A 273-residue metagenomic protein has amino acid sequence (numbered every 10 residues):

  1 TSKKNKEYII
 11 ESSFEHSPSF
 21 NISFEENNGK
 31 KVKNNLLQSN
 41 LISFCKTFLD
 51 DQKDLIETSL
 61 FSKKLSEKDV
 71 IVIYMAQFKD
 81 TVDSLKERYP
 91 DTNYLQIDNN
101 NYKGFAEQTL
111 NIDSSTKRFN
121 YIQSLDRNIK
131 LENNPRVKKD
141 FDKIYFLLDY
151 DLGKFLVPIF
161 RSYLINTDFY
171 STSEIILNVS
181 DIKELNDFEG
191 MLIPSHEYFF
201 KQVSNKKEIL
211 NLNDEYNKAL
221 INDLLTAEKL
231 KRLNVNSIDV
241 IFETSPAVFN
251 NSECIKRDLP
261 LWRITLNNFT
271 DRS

Functional and structural regions predicted by a protein language model:
T1-S273: Extracytosolic ligand-binding ectodomains
